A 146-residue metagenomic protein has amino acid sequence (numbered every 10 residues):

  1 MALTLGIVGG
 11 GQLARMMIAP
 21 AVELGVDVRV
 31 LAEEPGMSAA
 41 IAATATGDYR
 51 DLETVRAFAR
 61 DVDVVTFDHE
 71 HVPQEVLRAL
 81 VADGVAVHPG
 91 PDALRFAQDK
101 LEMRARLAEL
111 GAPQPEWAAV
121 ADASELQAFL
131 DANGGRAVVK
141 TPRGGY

Functional and structural regions predicted by a protein language model:
M1-E102, E109, S124: ATP-binding N-terminal substructure of ATP-dependent carboxylate-amine bond-forming enzymes
F96-Y146: Active-site nucleotide/adenylate-binding loops and adjacent lid/helix of ATP-dependent enzymes
